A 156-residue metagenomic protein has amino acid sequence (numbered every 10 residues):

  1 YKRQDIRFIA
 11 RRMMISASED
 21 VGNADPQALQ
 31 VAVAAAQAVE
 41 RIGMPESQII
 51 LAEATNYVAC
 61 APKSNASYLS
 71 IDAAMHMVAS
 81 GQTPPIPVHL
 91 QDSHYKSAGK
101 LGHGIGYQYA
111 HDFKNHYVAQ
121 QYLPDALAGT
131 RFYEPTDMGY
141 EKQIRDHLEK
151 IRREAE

Functional and structural regions predicted by a protein language model:
K2-H116, P124-E156: Terminal-proximal interaction/regulatory segments of ATP-powered molecular machines
